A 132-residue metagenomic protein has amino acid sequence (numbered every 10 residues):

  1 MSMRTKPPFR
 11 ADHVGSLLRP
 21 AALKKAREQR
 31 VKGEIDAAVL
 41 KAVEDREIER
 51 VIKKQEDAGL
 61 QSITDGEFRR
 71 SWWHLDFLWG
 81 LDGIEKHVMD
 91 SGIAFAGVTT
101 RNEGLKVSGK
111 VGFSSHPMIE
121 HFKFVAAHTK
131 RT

Functional and structural regions predicted by a protein language model:
M1-T132: Domain-level signal for soluble alpha/beta catalytic cores
